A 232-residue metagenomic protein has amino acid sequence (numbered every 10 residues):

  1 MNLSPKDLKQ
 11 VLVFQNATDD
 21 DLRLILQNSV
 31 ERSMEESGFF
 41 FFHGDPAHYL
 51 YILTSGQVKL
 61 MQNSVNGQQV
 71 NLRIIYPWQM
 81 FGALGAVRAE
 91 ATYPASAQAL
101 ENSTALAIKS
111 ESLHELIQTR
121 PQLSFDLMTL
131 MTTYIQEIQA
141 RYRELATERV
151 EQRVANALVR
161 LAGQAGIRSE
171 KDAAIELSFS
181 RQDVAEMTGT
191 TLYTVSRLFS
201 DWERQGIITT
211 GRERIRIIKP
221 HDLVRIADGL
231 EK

Functional and structural regions predicted by a protein language model:
M1-E36, F81, G85-R88: Cyclic nucleotide-binding regulatory module and flanking cytosolic helices
V13, G38-E101: Cyclic nucleotide-binding regulatory domains
N16, I74, A99, A107 (+2 more regions): Short aromatic/basic micro-patch
R73-T132, Q136: Cyclic-nucleotide recognition modules
L100, Q118-G189: Polybasic "coupling" helices that flank or enter modular domains
L161-K232: Phosphate-/nucleic-acid-contacting segments
